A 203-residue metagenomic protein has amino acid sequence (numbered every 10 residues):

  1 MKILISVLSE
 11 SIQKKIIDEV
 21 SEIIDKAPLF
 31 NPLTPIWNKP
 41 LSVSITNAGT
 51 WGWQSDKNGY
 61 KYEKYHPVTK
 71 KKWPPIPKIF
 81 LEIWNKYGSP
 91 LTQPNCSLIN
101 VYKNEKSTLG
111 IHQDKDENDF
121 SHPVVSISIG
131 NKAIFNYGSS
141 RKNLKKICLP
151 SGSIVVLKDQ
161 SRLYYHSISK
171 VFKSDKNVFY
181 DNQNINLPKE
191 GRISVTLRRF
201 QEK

Functional and structural regions predicted by a protein language model:
M1-K203: Non-heme Fe(II) oxygenase metal-center motifs and adjacent flexible, charged/small-residue loops
